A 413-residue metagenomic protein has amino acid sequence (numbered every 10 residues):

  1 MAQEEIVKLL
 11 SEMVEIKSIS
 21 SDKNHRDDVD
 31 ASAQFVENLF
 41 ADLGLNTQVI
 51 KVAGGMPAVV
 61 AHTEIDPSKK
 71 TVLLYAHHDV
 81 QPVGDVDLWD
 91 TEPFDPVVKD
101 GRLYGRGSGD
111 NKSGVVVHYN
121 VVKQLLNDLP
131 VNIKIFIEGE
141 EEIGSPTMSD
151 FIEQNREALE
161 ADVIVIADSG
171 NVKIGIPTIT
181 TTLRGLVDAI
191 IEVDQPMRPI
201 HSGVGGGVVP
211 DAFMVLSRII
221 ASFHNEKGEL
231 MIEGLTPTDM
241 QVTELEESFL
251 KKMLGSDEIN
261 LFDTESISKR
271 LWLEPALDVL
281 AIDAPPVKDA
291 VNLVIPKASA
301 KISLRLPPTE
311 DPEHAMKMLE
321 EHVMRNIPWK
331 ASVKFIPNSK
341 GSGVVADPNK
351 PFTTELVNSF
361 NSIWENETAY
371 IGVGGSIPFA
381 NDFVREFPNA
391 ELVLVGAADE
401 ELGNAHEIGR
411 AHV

Functional and structural regions predicted by a protein language model:
M1-V86, K297-K301, H314: N-terminal helical capping/dimerization or prosegment-like subdomains of hydrolases acting on amide or phosphate bonds
I6, A31-Q34, G203-E229, K317-M318 (+2 more regions): His/Asp/Glu-rich mid-to-C-terminal helical/loop segments that flank catalytic regions of hydrolases
D42, H62, K173-I174, L230-D289 (+4 more regions): An extended, acidic, His-containing surface patch that forms the Zn2+-binding/catalytic region of metallohydrolases
K69-I137, E157, G403-A405: Active-site metal-coordination/substrate-binding segment of hydrolases, especially metallo-dependent peptidases
D79, F223-K227, E320-K330: A common structural junction motif
G109, M197, L304-D311, G341: A generic structural motif
L129-P210: Histidine/acidic-residue-rich, glycine-tolerant segments that coordinate divalent metal ions
P196-L254: Polar, glycine-rich mid-to-C-terminal structural blocks that act as macromolecule-binding/assembly scaffolds
